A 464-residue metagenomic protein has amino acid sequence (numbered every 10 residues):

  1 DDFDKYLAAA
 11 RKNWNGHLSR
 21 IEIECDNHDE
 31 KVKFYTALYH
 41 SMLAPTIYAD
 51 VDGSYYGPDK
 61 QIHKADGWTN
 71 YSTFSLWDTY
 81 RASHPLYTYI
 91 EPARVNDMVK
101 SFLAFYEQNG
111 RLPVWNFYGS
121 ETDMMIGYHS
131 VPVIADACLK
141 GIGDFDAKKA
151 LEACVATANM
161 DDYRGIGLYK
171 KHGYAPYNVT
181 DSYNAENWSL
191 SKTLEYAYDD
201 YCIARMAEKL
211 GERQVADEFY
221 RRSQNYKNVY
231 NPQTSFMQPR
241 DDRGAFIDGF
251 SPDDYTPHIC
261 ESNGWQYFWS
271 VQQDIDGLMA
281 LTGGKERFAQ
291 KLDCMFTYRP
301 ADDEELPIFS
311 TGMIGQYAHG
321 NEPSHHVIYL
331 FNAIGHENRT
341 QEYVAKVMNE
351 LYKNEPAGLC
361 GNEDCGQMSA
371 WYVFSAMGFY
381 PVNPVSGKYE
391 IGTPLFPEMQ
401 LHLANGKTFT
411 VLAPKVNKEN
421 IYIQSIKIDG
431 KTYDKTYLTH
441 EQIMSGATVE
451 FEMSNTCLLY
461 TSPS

Functional and structural regions predicted by a protein language model:
D1-I21, T436-L438: Extended acidic/polar, glycine-enriched regions that form or flank non-catalytic beta-rich accessory modules
D26-N70: Conserved oxyanion/phosphate-binding beta-strand-loop segments in alpha/beta enzyme cores
E30-A49, P92-K100, Y128-A153: Carboxylate/His-rich catalytic cores and anion/metal-binding grooves
Y55-K64, N96-N116: Active-site-surrounding "flap" and adjacent substrate/cofactor-binding loops of secreted or lumenal enzymes, prototyped
D66-R81, Y89-A93, V131, G141-T410 (+2 more regions): Active-site core of glycosidic bond-cleaving carbohydrate-active enzymes
I421-Q424: Beta-strand-rich binding/interaction modules
I428-G430: Short strand-turn-strand beta-turns centered on an Asx-Gly dipeptide
Y460-S464: Conserved small/polar residues in nucleotide/adenosyl-binding loops
